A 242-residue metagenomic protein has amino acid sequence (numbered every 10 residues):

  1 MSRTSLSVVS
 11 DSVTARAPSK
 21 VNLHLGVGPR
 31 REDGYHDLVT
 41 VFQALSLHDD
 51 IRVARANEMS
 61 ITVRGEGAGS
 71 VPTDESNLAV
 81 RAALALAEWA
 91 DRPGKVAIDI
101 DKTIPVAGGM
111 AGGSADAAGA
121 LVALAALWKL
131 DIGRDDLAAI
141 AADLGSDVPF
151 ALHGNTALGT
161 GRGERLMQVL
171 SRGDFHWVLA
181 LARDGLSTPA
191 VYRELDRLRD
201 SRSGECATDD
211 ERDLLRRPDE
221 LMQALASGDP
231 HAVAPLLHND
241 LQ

Functional and structural regions predicted by a protein language model:
S2-G108, A126, L130-D135, R172-G173 (+3 more regions): ATP-binding N-lobe of GHMP and related small-molecule kinases
R3-S5, S12, D147, T156 (+1 more regions): Short, acidic/polar N-cap/turn motifs at the starts of alpha helices
V39, V80, A118-V122, A138 (+1 more regions): Predominant activation on well-ordered alpha-helical scaffold segments within soluble catalytic domains
N57-G67, A120, A142, A226-N239: Short, basic/glycine-rich phosphate-binding loops at helix/coil junctions that contact nucleotide phosphates
A85, W89, D147, D240: Solvent-exposed, charged/polar functional surfaces in cytosolic regulatory/catalytic domains
D91-E164: Gly/Ser-rich oxyanion-binding loop with an adjacent helix/lid that shapes the negatively charged ligand pocket
H153, L158-Q242: Conserved, helical-rich catalytic subdomain that frames metal- and/or nucleotide-binding sites in enzyme alpha/beta
